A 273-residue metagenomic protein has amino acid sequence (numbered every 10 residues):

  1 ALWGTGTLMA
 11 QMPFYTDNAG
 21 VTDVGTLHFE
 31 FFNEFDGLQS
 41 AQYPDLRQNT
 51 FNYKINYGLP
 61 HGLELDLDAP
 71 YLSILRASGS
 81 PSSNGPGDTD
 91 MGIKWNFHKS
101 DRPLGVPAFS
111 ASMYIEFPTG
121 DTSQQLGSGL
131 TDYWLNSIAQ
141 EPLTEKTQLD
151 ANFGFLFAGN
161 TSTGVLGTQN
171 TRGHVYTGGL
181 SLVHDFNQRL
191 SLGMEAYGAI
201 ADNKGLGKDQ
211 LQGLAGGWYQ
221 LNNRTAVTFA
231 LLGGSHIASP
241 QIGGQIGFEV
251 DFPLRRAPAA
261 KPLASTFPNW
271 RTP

Functional and structural regions predicted by a protein language model:
M9-P273: Transmembrane beta-barrel domains of Gram-negative outer membranes and organellar outer membranes
